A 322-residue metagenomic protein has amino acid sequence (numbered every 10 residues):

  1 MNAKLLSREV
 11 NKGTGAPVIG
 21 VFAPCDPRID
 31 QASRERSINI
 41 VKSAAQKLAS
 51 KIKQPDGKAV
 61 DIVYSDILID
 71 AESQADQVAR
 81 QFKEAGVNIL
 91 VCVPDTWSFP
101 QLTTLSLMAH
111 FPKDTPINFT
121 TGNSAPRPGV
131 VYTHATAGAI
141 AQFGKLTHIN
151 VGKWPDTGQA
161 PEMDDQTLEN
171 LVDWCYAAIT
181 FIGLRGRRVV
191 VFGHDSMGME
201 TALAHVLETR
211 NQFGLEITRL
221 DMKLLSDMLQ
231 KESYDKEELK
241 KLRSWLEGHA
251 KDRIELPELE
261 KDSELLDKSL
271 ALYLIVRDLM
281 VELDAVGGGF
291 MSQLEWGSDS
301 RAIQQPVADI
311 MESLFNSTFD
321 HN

Functional and structural regions predicted by a protein language model:
M1-N322: An N-terminal assembly and electron-transfer interface module characteristic of large anaerobic redox and radical
